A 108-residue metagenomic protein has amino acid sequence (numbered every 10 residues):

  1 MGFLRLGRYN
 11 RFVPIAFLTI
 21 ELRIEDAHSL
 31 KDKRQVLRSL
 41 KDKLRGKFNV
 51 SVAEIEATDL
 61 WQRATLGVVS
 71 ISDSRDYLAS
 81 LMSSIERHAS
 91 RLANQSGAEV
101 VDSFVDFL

Functional and structural regions predicted by a protein language model:
G2-F3, K47-I55: Short amphipathic beta-strand starts and helix->beta connectors
F3-R5, Y9: Short, positively charged and aromatic/hydrophobic N-terminal segments
V13-K47, S51: N-terminal first-folded block
A16, A53-S74, L108: Short, charge-patterned binding micro-sites
A16-I20, L66, V101-S103: Hydrophobic residues positioned within well-ordered beta-strands of beta-sheet architectures
F48, A64, S96-E99: Residue-level signal for beta-strand positions within conserved beta-sheet cores that form or flank
I71-L108: C-terminal structural segments of small proteins and small subunits
